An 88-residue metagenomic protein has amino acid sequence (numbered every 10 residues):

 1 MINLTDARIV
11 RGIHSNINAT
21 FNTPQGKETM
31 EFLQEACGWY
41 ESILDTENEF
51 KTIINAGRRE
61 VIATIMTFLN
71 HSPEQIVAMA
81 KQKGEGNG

Functional and structural regions predicted by a protein language model:
M1-G88: Intrinsic-disorder/low-complexity detector
